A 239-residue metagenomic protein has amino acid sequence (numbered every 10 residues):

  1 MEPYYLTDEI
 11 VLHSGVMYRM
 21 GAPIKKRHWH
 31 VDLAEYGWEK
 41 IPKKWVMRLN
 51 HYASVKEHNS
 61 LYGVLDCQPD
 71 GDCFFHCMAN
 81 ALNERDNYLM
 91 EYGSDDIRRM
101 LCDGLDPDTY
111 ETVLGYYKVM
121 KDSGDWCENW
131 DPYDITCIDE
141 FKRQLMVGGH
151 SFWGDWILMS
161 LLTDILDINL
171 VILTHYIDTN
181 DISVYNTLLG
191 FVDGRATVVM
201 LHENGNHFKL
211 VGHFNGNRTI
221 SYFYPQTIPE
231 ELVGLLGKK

Functional and structural regions predicted by a protein language model:
M1-C67, N83-N87, N215-G216, S221-K239: Non-catalytic, low-structured ubiquitin/UBL-interacting segments
D8-E9, A22, K40, K56 (+8 more regions): Generic alpha-helical secondary structure signal
D32, Y36-S183: Papain-like cysteine protease catalytic cores
R143-K239: Deubiquitinase catalytic domains
